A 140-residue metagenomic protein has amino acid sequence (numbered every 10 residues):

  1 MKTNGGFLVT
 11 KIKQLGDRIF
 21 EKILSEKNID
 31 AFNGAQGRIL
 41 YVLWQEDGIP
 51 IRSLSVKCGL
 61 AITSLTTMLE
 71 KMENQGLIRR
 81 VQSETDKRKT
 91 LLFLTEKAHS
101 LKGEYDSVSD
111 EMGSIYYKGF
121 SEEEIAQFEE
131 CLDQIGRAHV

Functional and structural regions predicted by a protein language model:
M1-D30: N-terminal leader segment of winged-helix/HTH proteins
F7, D30, T63, E123-A126: Short, solvent-exposed positions on alpha-helices
K13, Y41-Q45, D106: Short, locally clustered residues in the helix-turn-helix/winged-helix DNA-binding domain
I19-S64: N-terminal helix-turn-helix DNA-binding core of bacterial DNA-binding proteins
I51, L69-E70: Short, hydrophobic-biased segments on the C-terminal half of alpha helices that form "recognition helices"
E70-E130: Charged, amphipathic alpha-helical coiled-coil/dimerization segments
A138-V140: Conserved small/polar residues in nucleotide/adenosyl-binding loops
